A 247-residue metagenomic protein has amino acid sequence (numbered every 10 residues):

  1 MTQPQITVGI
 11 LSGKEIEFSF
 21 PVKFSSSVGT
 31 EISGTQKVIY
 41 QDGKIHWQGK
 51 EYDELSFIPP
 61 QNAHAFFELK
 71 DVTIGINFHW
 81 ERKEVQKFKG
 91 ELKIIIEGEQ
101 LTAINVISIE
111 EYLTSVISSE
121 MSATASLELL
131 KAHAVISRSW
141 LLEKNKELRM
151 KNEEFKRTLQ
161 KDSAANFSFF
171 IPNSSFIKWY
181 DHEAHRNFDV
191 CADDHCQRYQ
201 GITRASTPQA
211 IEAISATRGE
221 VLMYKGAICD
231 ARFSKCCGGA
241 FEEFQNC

Functional and structural regions predicted by a protein language model:
M1-C247: Conserved, single-site charged/polar hotspot
